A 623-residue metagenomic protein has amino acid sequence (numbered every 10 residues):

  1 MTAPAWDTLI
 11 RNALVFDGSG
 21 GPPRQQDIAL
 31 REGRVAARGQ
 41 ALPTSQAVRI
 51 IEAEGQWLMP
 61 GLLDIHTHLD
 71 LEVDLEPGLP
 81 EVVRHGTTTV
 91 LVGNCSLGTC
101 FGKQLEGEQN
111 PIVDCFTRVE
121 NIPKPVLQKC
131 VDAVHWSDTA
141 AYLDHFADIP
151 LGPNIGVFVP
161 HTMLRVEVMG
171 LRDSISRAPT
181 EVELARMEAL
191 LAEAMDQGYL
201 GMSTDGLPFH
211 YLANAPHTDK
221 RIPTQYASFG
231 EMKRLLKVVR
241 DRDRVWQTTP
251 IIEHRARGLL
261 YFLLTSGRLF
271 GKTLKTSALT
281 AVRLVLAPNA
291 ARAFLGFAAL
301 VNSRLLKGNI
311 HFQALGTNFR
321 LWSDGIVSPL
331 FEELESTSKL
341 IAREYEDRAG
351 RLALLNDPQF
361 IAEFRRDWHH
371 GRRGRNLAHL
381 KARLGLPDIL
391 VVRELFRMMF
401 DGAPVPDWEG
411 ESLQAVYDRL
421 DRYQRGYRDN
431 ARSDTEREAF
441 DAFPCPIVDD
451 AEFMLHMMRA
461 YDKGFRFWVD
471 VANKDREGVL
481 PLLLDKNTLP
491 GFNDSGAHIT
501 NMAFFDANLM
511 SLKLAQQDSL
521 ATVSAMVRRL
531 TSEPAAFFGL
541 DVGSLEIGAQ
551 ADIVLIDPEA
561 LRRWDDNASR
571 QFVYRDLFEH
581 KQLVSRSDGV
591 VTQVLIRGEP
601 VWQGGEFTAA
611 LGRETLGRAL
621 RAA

Functional and structural regions predicted by a protein language model:
T2-T8, V15-G61: Histidine-rich, glycine-flanked metal-binding segment
A13, G33, G55, H66 (+10 more regions): Divalent metal-coordination and catalytic microenvironments
F16-D27, W468-V471, A525, A535-R570: Acidic, glycine-enriched loop/beta-strand segments at the rims of small-molecule binding/catalytic pockets
W57-L79: Di-metal (Zn2+ and/or Mg2+/Mn2+) metal-binding site signature of metallo-dependent hydrolases with the MBL/beta-CASP
I65-V73, G170-A185, T218-Y226, H254: Active-site mouth loops of central-metabolism enzymes
L75-A189, E193-L200: Divalent-metal coordination cores built from histidine and acidic residues
L143-F146, G152-N154, F158-V168, I175-E181 (+4 more regions): Active-site neighborhoods of metal-dependent hydrolases
L480-T488, L555-E606, A610-E614: C-terminal cap of metal-dependent C-N hydrolases
